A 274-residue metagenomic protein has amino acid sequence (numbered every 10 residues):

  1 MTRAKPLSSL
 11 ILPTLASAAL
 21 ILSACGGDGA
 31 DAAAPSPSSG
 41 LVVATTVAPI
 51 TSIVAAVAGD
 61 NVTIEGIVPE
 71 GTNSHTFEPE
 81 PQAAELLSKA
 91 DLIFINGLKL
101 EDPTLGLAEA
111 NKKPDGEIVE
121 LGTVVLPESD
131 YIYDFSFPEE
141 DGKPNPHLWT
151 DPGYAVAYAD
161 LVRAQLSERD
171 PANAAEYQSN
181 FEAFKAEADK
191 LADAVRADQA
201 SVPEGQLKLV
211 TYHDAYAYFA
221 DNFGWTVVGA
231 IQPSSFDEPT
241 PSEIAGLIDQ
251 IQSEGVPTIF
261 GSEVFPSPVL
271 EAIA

Functional and structural regions predicted by a protein language model:
M1-S23: Sec-dependent bacterial lipoprotein signal peptides
R3, A24-A274: Extracytoplasmic metal-acquisition and chelation regions
